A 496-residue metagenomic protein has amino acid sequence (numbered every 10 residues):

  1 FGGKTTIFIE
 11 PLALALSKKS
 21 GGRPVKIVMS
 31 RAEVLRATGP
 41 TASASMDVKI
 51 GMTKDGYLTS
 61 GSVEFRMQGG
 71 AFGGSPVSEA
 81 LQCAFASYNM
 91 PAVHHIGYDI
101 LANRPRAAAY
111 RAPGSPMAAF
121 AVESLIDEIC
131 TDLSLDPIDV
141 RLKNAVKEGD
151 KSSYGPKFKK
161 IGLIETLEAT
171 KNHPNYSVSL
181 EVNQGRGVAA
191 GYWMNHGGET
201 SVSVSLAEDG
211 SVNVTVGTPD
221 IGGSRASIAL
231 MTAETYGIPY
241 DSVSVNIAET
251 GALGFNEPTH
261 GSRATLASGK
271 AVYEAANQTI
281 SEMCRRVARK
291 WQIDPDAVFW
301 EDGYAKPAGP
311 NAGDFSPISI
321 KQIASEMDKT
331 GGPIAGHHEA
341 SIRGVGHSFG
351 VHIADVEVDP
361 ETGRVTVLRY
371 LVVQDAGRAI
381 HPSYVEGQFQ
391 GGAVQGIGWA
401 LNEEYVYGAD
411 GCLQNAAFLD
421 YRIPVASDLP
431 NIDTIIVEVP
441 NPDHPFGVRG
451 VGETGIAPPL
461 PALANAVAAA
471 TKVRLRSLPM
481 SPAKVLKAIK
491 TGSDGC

Functional and structural regions predicted by a protein language model:
F1-V373, L429, L463-A464, A468-T471 (+1 more regions): Structural alpha/beta core scaffold segments of enzyme domains
V77-F85, Y384-Q390, R449, T454 (+1 more regions): Short, surface-exposed secondary-structure junctions/capping segments
S134, R141, H347, H352-N415 (+3 more regions): N-terminal amphipathic, basic-rich helices that act as targeting or association modules
N183-G191, L413-I432, N441: A glycine-rich dinucleotide-binding beta-alpha-beta segment and adjacent secondary-structure elements that constitute
S211-T215, G377-P382, P442-F446: Short small-residue beta-strand/loop micro-motif enriched in glycine and branched aliphatics
P239-D241, P479, A483-K484: Short, conserved aromatic-histidine micro-motifs
S244-N246, P424-R449: Generic long, charged, amphipathic alpha-helical segments
P445-A464: C-terminal structured "cap/appendage" subdomains that terminate the fold
